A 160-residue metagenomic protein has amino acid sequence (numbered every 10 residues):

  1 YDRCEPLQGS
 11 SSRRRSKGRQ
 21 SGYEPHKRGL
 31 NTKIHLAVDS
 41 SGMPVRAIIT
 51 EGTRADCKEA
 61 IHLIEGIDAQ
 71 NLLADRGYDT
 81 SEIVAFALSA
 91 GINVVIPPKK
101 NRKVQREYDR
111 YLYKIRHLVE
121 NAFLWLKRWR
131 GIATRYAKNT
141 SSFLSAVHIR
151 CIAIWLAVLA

Functional and structural regions predicted by a protein language model:
Y1-K100, R150: Polybasic low-complexity intrinsically disordered regions
C4-E5, S21, R28, A47 (+5 more regions): Flexible, active-site-adjacent loop/turn segments at secondary-structure boundaries
K58, K103-Y108: Short, charged, surface-exposed secondary-structure boundary motifs
E65-G66, D109-Y111: Short hydrophobic "helix-edge" motifs at membrane interfaces and signal-peptide entry regions
G77-D79, K100-K103, L124, R130-G131: Short Gly/Pro-enriched loop/turn and capping motifs at secondary-structure junctions
E82, V104-Q105, L144: Short secondary-structure boundary/hinge segments and terminal tails
A85-F86, A90-G91, R110-A160: Basic, amphipathic alpha-helical segments enriched in Lys/Arg and hydrophobic/aromatic residues
